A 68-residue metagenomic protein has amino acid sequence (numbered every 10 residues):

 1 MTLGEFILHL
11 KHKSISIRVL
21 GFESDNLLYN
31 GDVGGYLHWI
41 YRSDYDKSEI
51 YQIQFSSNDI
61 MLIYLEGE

Functional and structural regions predicted by a protein language model:
M1, L65-E68: Short intrinsically disordered terminal tails
T2-L3, D32: Short, structural beta-strand-to-alpha-helix junction motif
L10-K13: Short proline/glycine-enriched turn/loop motifs at strand-loop junctions of beta-rich domains
I15-L65: Acidic, low-complexity, intrinsically disordered interaction modules
